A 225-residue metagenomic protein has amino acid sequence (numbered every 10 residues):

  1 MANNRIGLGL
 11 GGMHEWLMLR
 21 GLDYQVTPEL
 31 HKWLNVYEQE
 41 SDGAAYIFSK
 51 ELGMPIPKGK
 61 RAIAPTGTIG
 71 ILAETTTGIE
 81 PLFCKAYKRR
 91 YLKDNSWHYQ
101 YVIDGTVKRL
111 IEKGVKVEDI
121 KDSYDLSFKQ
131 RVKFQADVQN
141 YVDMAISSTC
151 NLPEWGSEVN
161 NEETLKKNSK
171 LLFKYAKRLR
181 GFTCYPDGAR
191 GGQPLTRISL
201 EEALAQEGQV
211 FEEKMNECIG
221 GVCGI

Functional and structural regions predicted by a protein language model:
M1, R5, G12, L17-T66 (+1 more regions): Internal maturation/activation junctions in enzymes
A2, P65-E217, G224-I225: Catalytic alpha/beta core of large soluble enzyme barrels
L8, Q25, L195-I198: Short coil/turn linker and secondary-structure boundary residues
L10-M18, Q135, S169: Predominant activation on well-ordered alpha-helical scaffold segments within soluble catalytic domains
